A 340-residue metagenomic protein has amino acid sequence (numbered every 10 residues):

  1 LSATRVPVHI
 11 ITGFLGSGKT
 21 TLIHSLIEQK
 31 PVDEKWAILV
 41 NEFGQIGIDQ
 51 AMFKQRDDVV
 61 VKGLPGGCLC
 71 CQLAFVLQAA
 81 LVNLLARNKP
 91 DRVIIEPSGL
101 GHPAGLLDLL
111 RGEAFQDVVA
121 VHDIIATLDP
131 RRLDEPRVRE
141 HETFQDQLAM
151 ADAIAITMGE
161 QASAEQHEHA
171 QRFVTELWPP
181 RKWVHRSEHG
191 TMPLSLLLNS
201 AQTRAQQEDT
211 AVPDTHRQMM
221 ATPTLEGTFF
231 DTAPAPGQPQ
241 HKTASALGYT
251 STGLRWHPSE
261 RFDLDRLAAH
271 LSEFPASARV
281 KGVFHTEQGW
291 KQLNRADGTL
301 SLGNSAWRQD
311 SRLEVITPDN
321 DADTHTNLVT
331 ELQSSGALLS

Functional and structural regions predicted by a protein language model:
S2, A153, A162-S311, D319-S340: C-terminal accessory "lid"/substrate-recognition subdomains
S2-T12, S17-R137: Nucleotide-state-sensitive switch-loop elements of NTP-binding domains
A37-I38, V93-I94, V119-L128, L148-G159 (+1 more regions): Conserved beta-strand/loop subsegment of P-loop NTPase cores
V40, L128, R295-D297, T317: Flexible glycine-/small-residue-rich
K54-D57, E113, T143-F144, A201-R204: Short, hinge-like loop/turn segments at secondary-structure boundaries
A80, G105-L109, Q147-M150, H169-F173 (+1 more regions): Alpha-helical scaffold elements adjacent to nucleotide-binding pockets in ATP/GTP-utilizing enzyme cores
L133, E160-A162: Short histidine/acidic/glycine/proline-rich micro-motifs that form metal- and phosphate-coordinating active-site loops
D134, V138-M150, I156: Flexible active-site lid/hinge loop adjacent to a nucleotide/diphosphate and Mg2+-phosphate binding pocket
